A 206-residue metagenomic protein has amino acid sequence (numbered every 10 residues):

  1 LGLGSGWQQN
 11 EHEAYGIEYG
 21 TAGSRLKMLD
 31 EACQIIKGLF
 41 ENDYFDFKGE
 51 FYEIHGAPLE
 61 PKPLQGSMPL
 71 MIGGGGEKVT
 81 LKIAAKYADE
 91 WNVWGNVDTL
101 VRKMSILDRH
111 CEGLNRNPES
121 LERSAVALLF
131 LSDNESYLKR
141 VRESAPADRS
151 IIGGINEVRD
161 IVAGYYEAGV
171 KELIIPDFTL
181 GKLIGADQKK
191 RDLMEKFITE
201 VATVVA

Functional and structural regions predicted by a protein language model:
L1-A206: Active-site-adjacent structural elements that line small-molecule/cofactor binding pockets in enzymes
